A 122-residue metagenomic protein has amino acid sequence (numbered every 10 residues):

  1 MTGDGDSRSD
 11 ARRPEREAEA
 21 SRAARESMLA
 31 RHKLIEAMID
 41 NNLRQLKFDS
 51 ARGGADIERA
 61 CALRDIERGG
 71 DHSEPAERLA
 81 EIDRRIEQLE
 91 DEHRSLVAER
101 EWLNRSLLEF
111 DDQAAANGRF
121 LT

Functional and structural regions predicted by a protein language model:
T2-E36, G69, A76: Short, charge-rich amphipathic alpha-helices with coiled-coil/heptad character
G3-A18, R105-T122: Short, charged, intrinsically disordered terminal tails
D10, E17-A23, S50, R59 (+2 more regions): Residue-level detector of intrinsically disordered, flexible termini and proteolytic processing junctions
K33, D65, G69-G70, S106 (+1 more regions): Short, flexible coil/linker elements and helix-boundary hinge sites characteristic of intrinsically disordered
E36-D83: Extended alpha-helical coiled-coil "stalk/arm" regions that act as elongated linkers or oligomerization scaffolds
M38, N42-Q45, E77-F110: Amphipathic alpha-helical coiled-coil segments
